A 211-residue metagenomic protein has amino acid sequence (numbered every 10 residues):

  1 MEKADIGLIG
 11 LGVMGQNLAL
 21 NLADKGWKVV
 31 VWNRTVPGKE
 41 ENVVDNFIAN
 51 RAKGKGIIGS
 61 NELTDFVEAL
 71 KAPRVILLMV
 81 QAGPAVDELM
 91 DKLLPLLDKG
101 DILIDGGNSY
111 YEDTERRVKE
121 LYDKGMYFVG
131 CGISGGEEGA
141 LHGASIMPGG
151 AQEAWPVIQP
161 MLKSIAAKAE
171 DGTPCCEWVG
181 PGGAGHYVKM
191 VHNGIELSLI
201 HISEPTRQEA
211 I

Functional and structural regions predicted by a protein language model:
M1-R74, L96, G100, E137-A140: NAD(P)+-binding Rossmann beta1-loop-alpha1 motif at the extreme N-terminus of oxidoreductases
I6, V86-M90, Y110-L197: Rossmann-fold dinucleotide-binding core
L11, W32, L78-M79, G106-G107 (+1 more regions): Glycine- and other small-residue-rich loops at beta-strand/loop junctions that grip anionic moieties
V30, S60, L103-I104, V129 (+1 more regions): Structural detector of well-ordered beta-strand residues that form the stable sheet scaffold of enzyme domains
N46-K53, K92-P95, E120, S164 (+1 more regions): A short linear boundary/processing microfeature
L63-F128: Rossmann-fold NAD(P) dinucleotide-binding segment
I200-I211: Single conserved hydrophobic/aromatic residue that forms the stacking wall/gate of nucleotide- or nucleobase-binding
